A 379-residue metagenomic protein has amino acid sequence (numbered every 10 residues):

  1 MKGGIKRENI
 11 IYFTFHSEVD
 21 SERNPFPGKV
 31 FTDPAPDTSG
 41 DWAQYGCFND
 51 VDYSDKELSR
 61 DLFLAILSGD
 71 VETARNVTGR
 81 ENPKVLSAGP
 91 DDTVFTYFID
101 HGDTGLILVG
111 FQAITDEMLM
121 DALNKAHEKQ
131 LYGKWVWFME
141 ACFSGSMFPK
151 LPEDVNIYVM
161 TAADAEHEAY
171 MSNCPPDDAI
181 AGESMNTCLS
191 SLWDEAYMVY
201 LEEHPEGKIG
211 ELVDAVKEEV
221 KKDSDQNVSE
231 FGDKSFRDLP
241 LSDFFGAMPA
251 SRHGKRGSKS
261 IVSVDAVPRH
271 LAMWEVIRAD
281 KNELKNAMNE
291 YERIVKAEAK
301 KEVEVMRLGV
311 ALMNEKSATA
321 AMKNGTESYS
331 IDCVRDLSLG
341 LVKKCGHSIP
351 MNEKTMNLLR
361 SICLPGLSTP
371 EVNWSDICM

Functional and structural regions predicted by a protein language model:
M1-M379: Cysteine endopeptidase catalytic domains of the caspase/legumain-like
